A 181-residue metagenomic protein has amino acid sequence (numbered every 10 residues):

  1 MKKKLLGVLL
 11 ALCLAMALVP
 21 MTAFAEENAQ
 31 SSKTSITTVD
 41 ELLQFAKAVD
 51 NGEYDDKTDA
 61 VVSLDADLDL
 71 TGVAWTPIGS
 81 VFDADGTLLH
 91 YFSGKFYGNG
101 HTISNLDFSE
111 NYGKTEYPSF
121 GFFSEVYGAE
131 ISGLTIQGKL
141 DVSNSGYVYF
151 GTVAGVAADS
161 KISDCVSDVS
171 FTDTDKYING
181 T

Functional and structural regions predicted by a protein language model:
M1-L10: Positively charged n-region of N-terminal signal peptides that target proteins for export
M16-F24: C-terminal segment of classical bacterial N-terminal signal peptides
F24-T181: Surface-exposed repetitive/solenoidal architectures
